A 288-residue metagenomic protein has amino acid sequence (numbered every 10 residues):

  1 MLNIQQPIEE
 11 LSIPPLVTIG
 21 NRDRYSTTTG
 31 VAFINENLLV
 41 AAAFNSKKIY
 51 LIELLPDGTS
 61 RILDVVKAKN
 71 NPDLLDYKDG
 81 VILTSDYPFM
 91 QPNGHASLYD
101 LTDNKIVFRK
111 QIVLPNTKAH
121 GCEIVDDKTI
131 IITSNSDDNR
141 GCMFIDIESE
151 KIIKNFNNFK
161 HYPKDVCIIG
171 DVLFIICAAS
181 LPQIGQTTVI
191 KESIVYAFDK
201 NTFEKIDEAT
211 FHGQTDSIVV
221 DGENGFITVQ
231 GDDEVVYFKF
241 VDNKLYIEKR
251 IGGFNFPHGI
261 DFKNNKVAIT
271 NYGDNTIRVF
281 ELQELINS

Functional and structural regions predicted by a protein language model:
M1-S26: A short helix->beta-strand "capping" segment at the edge of beta-propeller domains
T18-K48: Beta-strand-rich domains and repeat architectures in extracellular enzymes and scaffolds, especially beta-propellers
T18-R24, V65-A68, Q111-N116, N155-K160 (+2 more regions): Surface loop/turn motifs at the tips and blade-to-blade linkers of beta-strand repeat domains
S26-V31, N70-K78, N116-I124, K160-I169 (+2 more regions): Repeated scaffold domains used in trafficking and secretory/extracellular systems, primarily beta-propellers
A41, L83-T84, I131-T133, I175-I176 (+2 more regions): Residue position within the beta-strands of beta-propeller blades
F44-K47, P88-G94, N135-R140, L181-E192 (+2 more regions): Short, solvent-exposed loop/turn segments at conserved positions within beta-propeller repeat blades
E53-G58, D100-N104, D146-E150, D199-F203 (+2 more regions): Short loop/turn segments that connect beta-strands within beta-propeller blades
F256-S288: Blade-level signature of beta-propeller repeat domains, shared across WD40, Kelch, NHL, RCC1 and BNR/Asp-box propellers
